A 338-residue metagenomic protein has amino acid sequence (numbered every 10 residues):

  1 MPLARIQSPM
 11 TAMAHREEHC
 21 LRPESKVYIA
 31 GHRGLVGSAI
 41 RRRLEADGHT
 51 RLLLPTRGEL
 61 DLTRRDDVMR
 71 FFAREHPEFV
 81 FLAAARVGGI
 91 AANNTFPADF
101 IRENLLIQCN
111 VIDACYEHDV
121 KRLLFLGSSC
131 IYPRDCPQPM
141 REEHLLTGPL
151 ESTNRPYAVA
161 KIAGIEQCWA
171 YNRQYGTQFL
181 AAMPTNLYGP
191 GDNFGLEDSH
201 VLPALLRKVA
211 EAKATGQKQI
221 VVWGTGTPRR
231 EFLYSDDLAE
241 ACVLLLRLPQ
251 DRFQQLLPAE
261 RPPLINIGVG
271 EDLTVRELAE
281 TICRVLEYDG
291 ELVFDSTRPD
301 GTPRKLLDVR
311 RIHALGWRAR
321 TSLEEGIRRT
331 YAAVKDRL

Functional and structural regions predicted by a protein language model:
A30, P55, V80-R86, L123-S129 (+1 more regions): SDR active-site strand-loop-helix element
G31, A39-D47, E211-L338: C-terminal substrate-binding subdomain of Rossmann-fold SDR/epimerase-dehydratase oxidoreductases
E45-R70: Adenosine-cofactor binding site in Rossmann-like domains, unifying the SAM/SAH pocket of S-adenosylmethionine-dependent
R65-L105, E117: NAD(P)H-binding glycine-rich loop region in Rossmannoid oxidoreductase-like domains and their noncatalytic homologs
V87-G88, S129-P137, T185-Y188: Active-site segment of SDR-like NAD(P)-dependent oxidoreductases
C109-N154: Conserved Rossmann-fold NAD(P)-dependent oxidoreductase catalytic core, especially the SDR/UDP-sugar
G127-S128, I165-N193, P203-L205, A214-V221 (+2 more regions): Conserved beta-loop-beta element that borders a ligand/cofactor-binding pocket
P156, A160-A163: Active-site helix of classical SDR
